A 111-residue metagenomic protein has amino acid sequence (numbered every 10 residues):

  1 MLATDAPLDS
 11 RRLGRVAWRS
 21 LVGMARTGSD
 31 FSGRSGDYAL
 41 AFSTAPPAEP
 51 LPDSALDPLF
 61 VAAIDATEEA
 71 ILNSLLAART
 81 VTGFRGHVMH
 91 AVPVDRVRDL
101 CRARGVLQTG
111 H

Functional and structural regions predicted by a protein language model:
M1-H111: A structural signal for small-residue-enriched, beta-sheet-centric alpha/beta enzyme cores and oligomeric scaffold folds
